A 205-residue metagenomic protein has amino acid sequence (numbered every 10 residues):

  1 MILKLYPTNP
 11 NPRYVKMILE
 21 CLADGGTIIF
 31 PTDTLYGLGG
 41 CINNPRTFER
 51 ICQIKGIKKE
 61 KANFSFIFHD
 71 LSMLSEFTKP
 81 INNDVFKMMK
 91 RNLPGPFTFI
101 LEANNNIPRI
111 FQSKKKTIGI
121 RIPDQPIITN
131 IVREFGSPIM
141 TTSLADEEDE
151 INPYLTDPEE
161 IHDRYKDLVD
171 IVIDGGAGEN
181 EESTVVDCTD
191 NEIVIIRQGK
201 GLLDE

Functional and structural regions predicted by a protein language model:
M1-E205: Active-site-adjacent structural elements in enzyme catalytic cores
